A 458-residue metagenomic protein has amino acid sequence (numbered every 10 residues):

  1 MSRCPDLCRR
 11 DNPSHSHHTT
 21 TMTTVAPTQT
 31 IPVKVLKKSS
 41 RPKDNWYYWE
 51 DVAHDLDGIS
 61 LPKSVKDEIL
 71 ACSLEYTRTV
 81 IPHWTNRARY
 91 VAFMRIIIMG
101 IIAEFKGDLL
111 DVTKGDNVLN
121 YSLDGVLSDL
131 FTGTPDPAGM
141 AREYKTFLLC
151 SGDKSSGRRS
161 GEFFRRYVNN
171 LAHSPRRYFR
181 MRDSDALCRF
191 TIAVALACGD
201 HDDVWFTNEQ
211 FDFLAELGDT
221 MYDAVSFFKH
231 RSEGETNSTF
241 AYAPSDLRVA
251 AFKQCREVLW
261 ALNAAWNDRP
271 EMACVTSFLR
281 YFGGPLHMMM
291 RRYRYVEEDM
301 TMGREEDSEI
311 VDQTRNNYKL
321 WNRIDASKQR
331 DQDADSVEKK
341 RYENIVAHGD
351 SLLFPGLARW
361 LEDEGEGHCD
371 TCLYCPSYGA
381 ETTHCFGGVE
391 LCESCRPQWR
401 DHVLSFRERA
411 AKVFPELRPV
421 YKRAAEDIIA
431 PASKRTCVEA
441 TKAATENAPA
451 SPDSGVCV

Functional and structural regions predicted by a protein language model:
M1-V458: Alpha-helical, largely C-terminal catalytic domains that coordinate divalent metal ions via clustered Asp/Glu/His
